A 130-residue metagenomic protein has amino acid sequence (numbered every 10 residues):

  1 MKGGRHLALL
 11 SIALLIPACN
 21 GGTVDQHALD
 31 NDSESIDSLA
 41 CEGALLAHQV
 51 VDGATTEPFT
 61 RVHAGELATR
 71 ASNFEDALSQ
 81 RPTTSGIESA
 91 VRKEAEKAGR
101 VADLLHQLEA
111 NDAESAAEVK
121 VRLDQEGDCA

Functional and structural regions predicted by a protein language model:
M1-A8: Bacterial N-terminal signal peptides that target proteins for export
S11-A13: Core hydrophobic alpha-helical membrane-spanning segments
L15-A18: C-terminal motif of bacterial Sec signal peptides marking the signal peptidase cleavage site
N20-H27: Bacterial lipoprotein signal-peptidase II cleavage site
A28-Q107, A113-C129: Alpha-helical segments in soluble extracytoplasmic regions
